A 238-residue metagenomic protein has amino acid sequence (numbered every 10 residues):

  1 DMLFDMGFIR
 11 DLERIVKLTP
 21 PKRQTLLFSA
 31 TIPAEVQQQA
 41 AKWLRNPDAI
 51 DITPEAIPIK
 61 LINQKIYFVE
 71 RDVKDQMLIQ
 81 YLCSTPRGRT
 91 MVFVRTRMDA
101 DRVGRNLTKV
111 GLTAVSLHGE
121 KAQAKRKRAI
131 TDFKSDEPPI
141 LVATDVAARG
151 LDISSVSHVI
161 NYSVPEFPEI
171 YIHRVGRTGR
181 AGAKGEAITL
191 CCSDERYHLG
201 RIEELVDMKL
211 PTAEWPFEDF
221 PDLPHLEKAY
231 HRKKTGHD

Functional and structural regions predicted by a protein language model:
D1-E227: Conserved helicase RecA-like core
P224-D238: Non-catalytic terminal extensions of ATP-dependent helicases
